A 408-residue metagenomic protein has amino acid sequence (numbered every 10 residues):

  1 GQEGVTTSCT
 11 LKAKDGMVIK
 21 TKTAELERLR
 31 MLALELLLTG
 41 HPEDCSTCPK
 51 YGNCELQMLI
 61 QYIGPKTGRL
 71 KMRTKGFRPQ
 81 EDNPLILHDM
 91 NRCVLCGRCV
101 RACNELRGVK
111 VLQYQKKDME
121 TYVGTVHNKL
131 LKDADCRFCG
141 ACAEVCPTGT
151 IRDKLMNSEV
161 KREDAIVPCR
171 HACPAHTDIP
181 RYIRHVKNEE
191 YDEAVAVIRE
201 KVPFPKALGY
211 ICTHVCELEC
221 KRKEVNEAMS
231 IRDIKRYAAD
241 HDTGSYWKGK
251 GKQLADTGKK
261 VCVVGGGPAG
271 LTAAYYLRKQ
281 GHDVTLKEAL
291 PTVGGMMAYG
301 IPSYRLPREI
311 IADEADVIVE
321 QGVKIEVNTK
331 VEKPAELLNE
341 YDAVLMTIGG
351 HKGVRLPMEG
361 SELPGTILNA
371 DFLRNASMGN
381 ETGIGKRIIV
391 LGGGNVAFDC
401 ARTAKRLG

Functional and structural regions predicted by a protein language model:
Q2-T285, A289-L290, M297-Y304, A315 (+2 more regions): Fe-S ferredoxin-like electron-transfer domains and their immediately adjacent linker/connector regions across
L106, Q280, Q321, E340 (+1 more regions): Conserved dinucleotide-binding and phosphotransfer motif residues
A228-M229, G300-I325, G360-F372: N-terminal glycine-rich dinucleotide-binding loop that anchors FAD/FMN and/or NAD(P) in oxidoreductases
Q253-D256, E336-N339, E359-G360, N380-G383: Solvent-exposed alpha-helices and their adjacent loops that cap or buttress functional pockets in soluble metabolic
V264-K287, E326-E336, K352-V354, D371-G408: Rossmann-like dinucleotide/flavin-binding elements
D342, P364, K386: Conserved acidic residues
M346-T347, L368, V390: Redox-cofactor binding/interface segments in oxidoreductases and associated redox assembly factors
I348-E362: Flavin (primarily FAD) binding-site architecture
